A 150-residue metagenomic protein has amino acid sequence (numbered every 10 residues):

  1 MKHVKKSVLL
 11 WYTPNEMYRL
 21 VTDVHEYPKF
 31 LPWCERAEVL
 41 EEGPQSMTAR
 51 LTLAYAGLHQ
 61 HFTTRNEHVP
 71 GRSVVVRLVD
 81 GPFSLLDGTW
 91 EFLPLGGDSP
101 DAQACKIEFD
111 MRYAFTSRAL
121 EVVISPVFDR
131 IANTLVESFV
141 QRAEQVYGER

Functional and structural regions predicted by a protein language model:
M1-S46, E149: Hydrophobic ligand-binding cavity/cleft-lining segments
V4-K6, M47-L51, T64, G88 (+1 more regions): Hydrophobic residues positioned within well-ordered beta-strands of beta-sheet architectures
K6-V8, A37, F62-E67, D87-P94: Hydrophobic/aromatic beta-strand elements that line small-molecule binding cavities or substrate pockets in beta-rich
L9-T13, T52-A56, E67-V69, V79 (+2 more regions): Solvent-exposed residues in well-ordered beta-strands and their adjoining turns, especially edge/terminal strands
P14, L40-Q45, E67-G71, E91-K106: A short, structured loop/turn motif at beta-sheet edges
E38-P82, S138, R142: Glycine-rich portal/gate segments that line the openings of hydrophobic small-molecule binding cavities
R77-T134: Beta-strand/loop substructures that line and gate deep hydrophobic ligand-binding cavities in soluble
V140-R150: Short, highly charged C-terminal tails/helix-capping segments
